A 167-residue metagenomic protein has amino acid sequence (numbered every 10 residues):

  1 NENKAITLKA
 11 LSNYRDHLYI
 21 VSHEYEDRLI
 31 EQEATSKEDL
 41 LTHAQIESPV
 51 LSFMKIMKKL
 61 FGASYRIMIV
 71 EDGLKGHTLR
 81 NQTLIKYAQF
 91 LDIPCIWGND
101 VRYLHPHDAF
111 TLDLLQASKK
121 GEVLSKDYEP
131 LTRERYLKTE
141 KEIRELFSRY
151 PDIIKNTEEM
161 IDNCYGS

Functional and structural regions predicted by a protein language model:
N1-S167: Phosphodiester-processing cores and adjacent nucleic acid-binding clamps
